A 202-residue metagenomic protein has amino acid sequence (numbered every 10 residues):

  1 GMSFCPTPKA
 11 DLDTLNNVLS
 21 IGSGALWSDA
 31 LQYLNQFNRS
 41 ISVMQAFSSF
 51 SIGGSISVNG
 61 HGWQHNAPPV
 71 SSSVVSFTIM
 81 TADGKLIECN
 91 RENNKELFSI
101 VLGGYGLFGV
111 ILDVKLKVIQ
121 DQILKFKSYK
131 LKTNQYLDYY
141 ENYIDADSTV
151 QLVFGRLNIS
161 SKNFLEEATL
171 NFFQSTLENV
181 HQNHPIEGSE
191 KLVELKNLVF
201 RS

Functional and structural regions predicted by a protein language model:
G1-S202: Noncatalytic alpha-helical scaffold of FAD-dependent oxidoreductases
